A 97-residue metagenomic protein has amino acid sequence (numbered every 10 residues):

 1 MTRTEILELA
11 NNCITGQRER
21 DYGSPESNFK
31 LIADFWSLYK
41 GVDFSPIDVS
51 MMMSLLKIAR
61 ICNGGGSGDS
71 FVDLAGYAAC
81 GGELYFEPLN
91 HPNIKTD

Functional and structural regions predicted by a protein language model:
M1-D97: Intrinsically disordered, low-complexity regulatory regions that flank transcription factor DNA-binding cores
